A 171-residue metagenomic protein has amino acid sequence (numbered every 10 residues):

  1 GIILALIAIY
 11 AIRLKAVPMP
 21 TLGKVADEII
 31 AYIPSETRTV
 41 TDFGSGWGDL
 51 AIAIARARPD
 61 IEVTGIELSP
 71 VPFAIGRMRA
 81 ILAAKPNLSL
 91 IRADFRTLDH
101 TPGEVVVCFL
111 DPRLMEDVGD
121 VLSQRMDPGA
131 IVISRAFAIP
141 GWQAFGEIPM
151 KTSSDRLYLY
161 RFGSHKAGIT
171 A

Functional and structural regions predicted by a protein language model:
G1-S35: S-adenosyl-L-methionine
T37-G46: Conserved class I S-adenosyl-L-methionine
W47-P59: Conserved SAM-binding loop of SAM-dependent methyltransferases across substrates and taxa, primarily the Class I
E62-E67: Conserved SAM-binding motif I beta-strand of class I
G76: Conserved SAM-binding loop
A84-F95: Conserved SAM-binding strand-loop segment of SAM-dependent methyltransferases
G103-E116: A short SAM/SAH-binding and catalytic strip from SAM-dependent methyltransferases
L114-T170: C-terminal substrate-binding/active-site "lid" region of AdoMet-derived donor-dependent transferases
